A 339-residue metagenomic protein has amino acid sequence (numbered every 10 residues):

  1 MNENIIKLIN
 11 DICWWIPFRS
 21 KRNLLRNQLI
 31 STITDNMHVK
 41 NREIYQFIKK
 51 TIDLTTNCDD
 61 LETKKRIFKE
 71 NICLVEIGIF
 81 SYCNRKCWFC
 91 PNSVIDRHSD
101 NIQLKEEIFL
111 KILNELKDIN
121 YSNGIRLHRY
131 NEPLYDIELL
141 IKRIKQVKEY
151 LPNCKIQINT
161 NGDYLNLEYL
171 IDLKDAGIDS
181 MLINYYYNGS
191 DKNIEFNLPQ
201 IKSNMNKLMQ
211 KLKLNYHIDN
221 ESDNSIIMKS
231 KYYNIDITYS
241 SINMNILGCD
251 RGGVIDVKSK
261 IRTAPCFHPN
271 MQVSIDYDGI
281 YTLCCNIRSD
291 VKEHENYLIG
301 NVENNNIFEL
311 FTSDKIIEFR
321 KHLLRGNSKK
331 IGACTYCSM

Functional and structural regions predicted by a protein language model:
N4-H98, S259, C285, N305-M339: N-terminal pre-core extensions flanking Radical SAM catalytic domains
I67-R251: Conserved glycine-rich "GG(E/T)P / GGGxP" loop and the immediately following alpha-helix in the radical SAM core
N206-D256, N286-Y336: C-terminal accessory region of radical SAM enzymes
R262-A264: Nucleotide-sugar-dependent
C266-P269: Short, small/polar residue-rich loop motifs at catalytic or cofactor-binding pockets
I275-D276: Short, acidic, Ser/Thr-enriched surface-loop or helix-capping motifs
